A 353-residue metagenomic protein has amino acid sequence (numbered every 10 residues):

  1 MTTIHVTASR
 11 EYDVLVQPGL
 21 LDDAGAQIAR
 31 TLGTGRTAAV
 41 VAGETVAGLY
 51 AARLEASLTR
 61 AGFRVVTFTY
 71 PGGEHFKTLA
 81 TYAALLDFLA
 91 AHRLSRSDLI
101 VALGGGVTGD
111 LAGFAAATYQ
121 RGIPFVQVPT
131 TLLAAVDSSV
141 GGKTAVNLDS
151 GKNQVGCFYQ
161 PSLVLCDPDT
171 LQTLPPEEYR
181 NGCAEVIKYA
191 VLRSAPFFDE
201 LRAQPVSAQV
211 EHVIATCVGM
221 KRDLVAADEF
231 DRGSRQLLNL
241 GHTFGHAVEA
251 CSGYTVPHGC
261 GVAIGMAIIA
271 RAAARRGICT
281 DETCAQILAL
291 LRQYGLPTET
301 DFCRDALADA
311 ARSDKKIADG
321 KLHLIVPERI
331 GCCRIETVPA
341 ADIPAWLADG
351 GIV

Functional and structural regions predicted by a protein language model:
M1-L99: ATP/NTP phosphate-donor binding region
L15, F114-Q204: A glycine/threonine-rich phosphate-anchoring loop and its flanking beta-alpha core in nucleotide/phosphate-binding
L85, A112-A116, V186, V248 (+1 more regions): Buried hydrophobic packing segments
L86-L103, A112-Q127: Non-catalytic interfacial helical region
V107-F114, A135-V136, A247: Short glycine/serine/threonine-rich phosphate/pyrophosphate-binding segments that cradle anionic phosphate groups
A184-I187, C279-V353: C-terminal charged capping/lid subdomain of soluble metabolic enzymes
D199-A306: Active-site segments that bind and position negatively charged phosphate/pyrophosphate groups
